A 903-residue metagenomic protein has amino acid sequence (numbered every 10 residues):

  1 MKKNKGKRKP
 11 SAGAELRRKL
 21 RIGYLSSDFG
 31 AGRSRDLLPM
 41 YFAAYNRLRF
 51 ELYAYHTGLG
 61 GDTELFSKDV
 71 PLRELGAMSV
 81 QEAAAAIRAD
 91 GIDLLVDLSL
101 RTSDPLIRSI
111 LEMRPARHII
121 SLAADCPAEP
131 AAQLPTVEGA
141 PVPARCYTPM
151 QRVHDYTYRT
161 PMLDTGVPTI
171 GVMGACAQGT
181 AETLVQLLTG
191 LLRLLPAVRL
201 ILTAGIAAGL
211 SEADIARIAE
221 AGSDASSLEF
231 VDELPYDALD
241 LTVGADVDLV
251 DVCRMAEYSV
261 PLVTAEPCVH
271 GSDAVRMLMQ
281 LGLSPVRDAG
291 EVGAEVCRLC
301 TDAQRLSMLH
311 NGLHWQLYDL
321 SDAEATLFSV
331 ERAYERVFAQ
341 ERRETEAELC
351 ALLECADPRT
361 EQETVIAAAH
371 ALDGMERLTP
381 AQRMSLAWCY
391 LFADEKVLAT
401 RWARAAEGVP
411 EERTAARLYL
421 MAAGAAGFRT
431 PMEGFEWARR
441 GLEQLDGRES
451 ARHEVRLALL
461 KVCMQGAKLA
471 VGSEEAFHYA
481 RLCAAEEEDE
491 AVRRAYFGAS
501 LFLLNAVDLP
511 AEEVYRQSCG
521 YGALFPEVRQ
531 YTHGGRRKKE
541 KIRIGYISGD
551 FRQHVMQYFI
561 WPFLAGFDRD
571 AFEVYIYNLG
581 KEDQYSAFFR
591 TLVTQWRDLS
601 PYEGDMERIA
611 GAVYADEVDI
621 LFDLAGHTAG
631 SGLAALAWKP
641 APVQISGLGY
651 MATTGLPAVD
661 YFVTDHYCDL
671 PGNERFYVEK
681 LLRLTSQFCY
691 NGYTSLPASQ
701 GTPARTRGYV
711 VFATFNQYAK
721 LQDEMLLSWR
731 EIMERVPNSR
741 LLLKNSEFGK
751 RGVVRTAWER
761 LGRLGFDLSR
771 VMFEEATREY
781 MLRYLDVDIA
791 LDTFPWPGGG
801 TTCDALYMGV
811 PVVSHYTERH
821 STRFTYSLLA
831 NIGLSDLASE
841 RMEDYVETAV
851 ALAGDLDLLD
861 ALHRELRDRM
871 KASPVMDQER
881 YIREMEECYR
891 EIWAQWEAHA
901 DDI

Functional and structural regions predicted by a protein language model:
M1-V167, A175-T189, A207, A216-G222 (+12 more regions): Alpha-helical solenoid repeat scaffolds of the TPR/TPR-like class and their adjacent stem/linker regions that mediate
H56-L59, R199-E212, N578-E582, R740-R755: Glycosyltransferase donor-sugar binding loop
M173-V198, R705, Y709-A757, D792: Long hydrophobic segments that form regular secondary structure
A245, A265, D623, F715 (+3 more regions): Thr-Gly-centered strand-to-loop micro-motif
D246-V250, V269-H270, T793-G800, H820-S821: Active-site donor-sugar recognition loop in glycosyltransferases
C253-E257, P261, M279, L806-Y807 (+1 more regions): Short alpha-helix at the nucleotide-sugar/activated-sugar donor binding site of glycosyltransferases and closely
P261-H270, P811-H820: Short hydrophobic beta-strand element within catalytic cores of glycosyltransferases and related nucleotide-activated
V813-E818, T822-L829, L834: Generic long, charged, amphipathic alpha-helical segments
